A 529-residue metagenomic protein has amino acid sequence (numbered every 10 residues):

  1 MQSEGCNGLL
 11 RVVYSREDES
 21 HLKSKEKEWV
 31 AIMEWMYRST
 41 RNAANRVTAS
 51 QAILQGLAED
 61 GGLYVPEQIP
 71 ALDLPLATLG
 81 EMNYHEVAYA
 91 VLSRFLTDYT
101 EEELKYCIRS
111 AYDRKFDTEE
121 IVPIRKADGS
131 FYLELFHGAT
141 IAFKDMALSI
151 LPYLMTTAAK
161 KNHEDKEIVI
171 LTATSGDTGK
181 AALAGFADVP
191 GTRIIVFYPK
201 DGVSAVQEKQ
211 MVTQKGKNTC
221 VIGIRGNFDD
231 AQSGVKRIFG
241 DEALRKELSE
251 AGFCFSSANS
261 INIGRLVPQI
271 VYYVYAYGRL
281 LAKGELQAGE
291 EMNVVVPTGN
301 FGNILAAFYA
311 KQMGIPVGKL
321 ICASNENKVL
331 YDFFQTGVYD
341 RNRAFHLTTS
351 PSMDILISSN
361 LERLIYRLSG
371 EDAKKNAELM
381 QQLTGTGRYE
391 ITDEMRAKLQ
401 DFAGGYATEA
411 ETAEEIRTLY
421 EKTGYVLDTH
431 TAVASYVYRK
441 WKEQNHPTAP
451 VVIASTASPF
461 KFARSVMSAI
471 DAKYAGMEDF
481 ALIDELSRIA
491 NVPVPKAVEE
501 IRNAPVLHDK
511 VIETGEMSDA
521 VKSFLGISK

Functional and structural regions predicted by a protein language model:
G8, V12-R16, H21-K529: PLP-dependent amino-acid enzyme catalytic core
